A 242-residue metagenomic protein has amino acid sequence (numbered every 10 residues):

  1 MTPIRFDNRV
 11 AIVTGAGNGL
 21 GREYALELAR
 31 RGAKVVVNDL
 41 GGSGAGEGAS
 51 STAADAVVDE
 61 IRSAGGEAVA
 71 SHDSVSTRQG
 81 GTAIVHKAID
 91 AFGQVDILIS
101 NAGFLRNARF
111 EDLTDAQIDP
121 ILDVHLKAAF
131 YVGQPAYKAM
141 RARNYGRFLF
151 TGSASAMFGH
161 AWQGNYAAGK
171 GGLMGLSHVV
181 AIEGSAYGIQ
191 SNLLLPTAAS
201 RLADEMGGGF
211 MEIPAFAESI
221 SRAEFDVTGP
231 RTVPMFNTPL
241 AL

Functional and structural regions predicted by a protein language model:
P3-V37: Canonical Rossmann dinucleotide-binding motif of NAD(H)/NADP(H)-dependent dehydrogenases/reductases, specifically
T52-D55, H72-H86, D115: The beta1-alpha1 cofactor-binding region of Rossmann-like NAD(H)/NADP(H)-dependent oxidoreductases
I61, R109-F110, Q117-D119: Substrate-binding pocket helix/loop in short-chain dehydrogenase/reductase
A64-E67, K87-S100, R106-R109, Y145 (+1 more regions): A glycine-rich helix->loop->beta "capping" turn within Rossmann-like NAD(P)(H)-dependent oxidoreductase domains
L113, G159-A167, V179: Active-site loop-to-helix junction immediately N-terminal to the catalytic Tyr of the SDR YXXXK motif in Rossmann-fold
G133-Q134, H178: A short, exposed helix-loop element centered on a Lys and neighboring polar residues
S153: Residue(s) in the substrate-gating loop at a strand-loop-helix junction that position the organic substrate next
